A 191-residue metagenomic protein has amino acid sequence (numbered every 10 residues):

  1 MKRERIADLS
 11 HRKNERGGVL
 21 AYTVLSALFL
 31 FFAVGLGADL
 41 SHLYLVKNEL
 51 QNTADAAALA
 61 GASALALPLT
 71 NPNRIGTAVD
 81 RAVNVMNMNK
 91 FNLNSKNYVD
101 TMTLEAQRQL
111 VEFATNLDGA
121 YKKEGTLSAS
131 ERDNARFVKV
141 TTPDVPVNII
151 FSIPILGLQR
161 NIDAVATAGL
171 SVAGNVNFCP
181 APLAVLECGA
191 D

Functional and structural regions predicted by a protein language model:
M1-E4, R108, F178-A181: N-terminal functional modules and adjacent low-complexity/disordered segments of proteins
K2-N84: Alpha-helical assembly-interface signal, strongest on the long, hydrophobic N-terminal helix that forms
L9-K13, F113, I150: Aromatic-residue hotspot detector
R12, G125-S128, I153-I155: Short, P/G- and charge-enriched loop/turn segments at secondary-structure junctions
Y44-L45, A60-P146, V172: Short amphipathic secondary-structure patches
R136-D191: Short, ordered "entry" segments at domain starts
